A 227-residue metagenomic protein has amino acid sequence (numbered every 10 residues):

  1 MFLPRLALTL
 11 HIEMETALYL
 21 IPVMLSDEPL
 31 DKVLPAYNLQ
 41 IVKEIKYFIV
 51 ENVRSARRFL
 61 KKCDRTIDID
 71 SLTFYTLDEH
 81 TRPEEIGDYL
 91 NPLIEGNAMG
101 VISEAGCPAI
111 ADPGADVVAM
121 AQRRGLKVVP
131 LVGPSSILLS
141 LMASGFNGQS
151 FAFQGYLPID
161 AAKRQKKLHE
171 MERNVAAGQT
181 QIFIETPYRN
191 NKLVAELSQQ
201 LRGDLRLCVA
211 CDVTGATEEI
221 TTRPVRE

Functional and structural regions predicted by a protein language model:
L10-Y19, I94-A98, A176-E227: A contiguous loop/helix-start segment that scaffolds small-molecule binding in enzyme catalytic cores
I12-L77: Glycine-rich, flexible N-terminal cofactor/catalytic loop recognition
Y19, D116-N174: Class I SAM-dependent methyltransferase SAM-binding "motif I" and its flanking Rossmann-like core
L25-D27, E104-P108, P187-R189: Short glycine-rich anion-binding loops that position phosphate/pyrophosphate groups of nucleotides and phosphorylated
V42-F48, G125-V129, T180-Q181: Short active-site oxyanion
T76-T81, L157: Conserved helicase motor
I86-R123: Glycine/small-residue-rich loop that forms an oxyanion/phosphate-binding "nest" at active or ligand-binding sites
